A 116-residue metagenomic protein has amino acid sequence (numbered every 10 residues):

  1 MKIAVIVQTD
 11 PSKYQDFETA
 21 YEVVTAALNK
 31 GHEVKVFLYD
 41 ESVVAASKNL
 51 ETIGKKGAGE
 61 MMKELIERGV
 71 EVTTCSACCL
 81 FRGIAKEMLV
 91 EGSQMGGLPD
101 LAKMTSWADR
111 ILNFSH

Functional and structural regions predicted by a protein language model:
I3-E18, A46-L50: Short, glycine-rich nucleotide/cofactor-binding loops
D16-G31, V36: Histidine-anchored nucleotide/phosphate-binding helix
L28-N29, I66, T105: Anion (oxyanion) recognition and catalysis
V34-D40, V72-S76: Short internal beta-strands
V43-A46, F81-R82: Short, active-site-adjacent cap segments at secondary-structure transitions
N49-I53, L89-E91: Short glycine-enriched, charge-decorated loop/helix-capping segments at active-site entrances that position
T52-L80: A glycine-rich helix N-cap at a beta->alpha junction
F81-F114: C-terminal structural segments of small proteins and small subunits
